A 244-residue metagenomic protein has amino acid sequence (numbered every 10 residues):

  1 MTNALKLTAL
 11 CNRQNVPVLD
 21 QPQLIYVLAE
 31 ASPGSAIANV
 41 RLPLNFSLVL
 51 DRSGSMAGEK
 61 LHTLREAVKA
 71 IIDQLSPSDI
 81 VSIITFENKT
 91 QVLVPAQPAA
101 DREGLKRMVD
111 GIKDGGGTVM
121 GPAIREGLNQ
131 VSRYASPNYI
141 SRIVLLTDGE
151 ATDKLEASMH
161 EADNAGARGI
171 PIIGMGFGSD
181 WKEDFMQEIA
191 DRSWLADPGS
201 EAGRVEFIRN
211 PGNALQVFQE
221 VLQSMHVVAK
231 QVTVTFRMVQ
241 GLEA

Functional and structural regions predicted by a protein language model:
M1-K6: Proline/serine/threonine-rich low-complexity linkers at boundaries of modular beta-sandwich domains
T8-Q231: Exposed acidic/Ser/Thr-rich ligand/metal-binding surfaces
S32, R237-V239: A generic structural motif
V94, Q240-A244: Short aromatic-acidic-glycine turn motif
Q231-R237: Surface-exposed beta-strand/loop patches in extracellular or lumenal glycoproteins
